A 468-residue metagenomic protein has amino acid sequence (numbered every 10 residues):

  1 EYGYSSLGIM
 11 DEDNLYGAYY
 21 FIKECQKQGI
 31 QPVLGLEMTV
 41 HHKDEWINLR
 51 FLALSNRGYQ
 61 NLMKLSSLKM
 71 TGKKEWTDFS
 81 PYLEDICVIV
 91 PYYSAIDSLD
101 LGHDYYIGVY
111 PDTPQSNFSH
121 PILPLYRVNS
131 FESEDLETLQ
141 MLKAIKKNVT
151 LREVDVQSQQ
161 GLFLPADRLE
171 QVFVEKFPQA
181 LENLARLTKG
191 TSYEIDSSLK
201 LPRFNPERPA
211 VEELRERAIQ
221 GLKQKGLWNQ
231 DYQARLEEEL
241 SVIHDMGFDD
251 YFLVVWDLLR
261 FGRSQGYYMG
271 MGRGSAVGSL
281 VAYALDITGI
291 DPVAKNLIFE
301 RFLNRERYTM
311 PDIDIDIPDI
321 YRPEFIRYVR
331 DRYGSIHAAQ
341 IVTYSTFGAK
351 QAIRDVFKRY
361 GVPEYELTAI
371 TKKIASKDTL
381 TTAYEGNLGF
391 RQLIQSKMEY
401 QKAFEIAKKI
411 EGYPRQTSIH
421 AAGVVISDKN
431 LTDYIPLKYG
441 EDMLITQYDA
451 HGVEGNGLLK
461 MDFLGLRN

Functional and structural regions predicted by a protein language model:
E1-N468: Alpha-helical scaffold/interaction cores of sigma-54-like transcription cofactors and many family A DNA polymerases
